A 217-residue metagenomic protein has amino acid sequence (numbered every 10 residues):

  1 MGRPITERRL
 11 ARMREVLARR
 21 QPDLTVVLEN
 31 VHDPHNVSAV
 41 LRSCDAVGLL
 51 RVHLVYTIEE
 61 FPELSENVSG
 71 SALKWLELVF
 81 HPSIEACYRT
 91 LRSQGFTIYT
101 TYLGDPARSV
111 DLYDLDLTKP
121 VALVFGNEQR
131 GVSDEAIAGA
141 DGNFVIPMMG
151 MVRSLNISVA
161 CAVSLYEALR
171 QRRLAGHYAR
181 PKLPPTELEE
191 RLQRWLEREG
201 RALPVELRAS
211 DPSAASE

Functional and structural regions predicted by a protein language model:
M1-E217: Post-transcriptional modification and biogenesis factors for structured RNAs of the translation apparatus
